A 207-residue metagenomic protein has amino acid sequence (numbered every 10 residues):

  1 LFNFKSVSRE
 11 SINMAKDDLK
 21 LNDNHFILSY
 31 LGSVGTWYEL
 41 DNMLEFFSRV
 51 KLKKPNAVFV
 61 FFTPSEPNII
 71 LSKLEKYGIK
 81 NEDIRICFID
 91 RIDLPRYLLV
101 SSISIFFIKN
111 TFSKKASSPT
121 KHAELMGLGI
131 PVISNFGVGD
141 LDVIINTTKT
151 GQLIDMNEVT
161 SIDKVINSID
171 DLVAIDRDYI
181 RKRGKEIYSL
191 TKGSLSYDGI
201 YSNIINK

Functional and structural regions predicted by a protein language model:
F4-K20: A short helix/loop element that forms part of the nucleotide-sugar donor recognition site in Leloir-type
N22-Y38, L44-F47, V60: Conserved donor-binding/catalytic core segment of Leloir-type glycosyltransferases
S33-E39, K51-L52, E66, D90-R91: Nucleotide-sugar-dependent glycosyltransferase donor-binding/catalytic pocket residues
Y38, F88-Y97, S104-M126, S134-V143: Nucleotide-sugar-dependent
F62-T63, N68-L98, I103: Nucleotide-activated donor-binding/catalytic signature segment of Leloir-type glycosyltransferases, i.e., the conserved
I103-S104, P131-V132, G151: Hydrophobic acceptor-binding patch used for acceptor engagement in glycosyltransferases
D142-S168: Change "using UDP/GDP/dTDP sugars" to "using nucleotide sugars
T160, V173-N206: A charged, aromatic-enriched C-terminal amphipathic alpha-helix characteristic of glycosyltransferases across folds
